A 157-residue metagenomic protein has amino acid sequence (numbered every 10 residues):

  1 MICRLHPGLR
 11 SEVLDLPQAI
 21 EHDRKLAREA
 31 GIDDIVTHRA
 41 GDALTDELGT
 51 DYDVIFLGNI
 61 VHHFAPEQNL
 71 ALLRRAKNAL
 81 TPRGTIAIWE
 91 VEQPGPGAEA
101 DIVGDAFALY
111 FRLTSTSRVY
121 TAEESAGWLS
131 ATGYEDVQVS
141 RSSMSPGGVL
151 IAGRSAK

Functional and structural regions predicted by a protein language model:
M1-K157: Alpha-helical subdomain
